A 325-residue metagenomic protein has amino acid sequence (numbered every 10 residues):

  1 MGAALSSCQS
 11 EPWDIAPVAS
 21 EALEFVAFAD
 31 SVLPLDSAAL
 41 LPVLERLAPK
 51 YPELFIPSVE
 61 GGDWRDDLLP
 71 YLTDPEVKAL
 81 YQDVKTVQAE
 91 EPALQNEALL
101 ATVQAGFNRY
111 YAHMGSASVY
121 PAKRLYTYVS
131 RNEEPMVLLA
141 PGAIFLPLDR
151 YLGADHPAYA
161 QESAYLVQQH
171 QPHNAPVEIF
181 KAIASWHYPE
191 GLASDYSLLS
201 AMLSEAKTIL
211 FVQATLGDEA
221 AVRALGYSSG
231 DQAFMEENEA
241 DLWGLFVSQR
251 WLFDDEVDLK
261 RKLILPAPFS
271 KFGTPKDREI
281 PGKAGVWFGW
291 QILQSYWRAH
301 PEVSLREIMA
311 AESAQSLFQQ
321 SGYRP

Functional and structural regions predicted by a protein language model:
A4-S7: C-terminal motif of bacterial Sec signal peptides marking the signal peptidase cleavage site
Q9-A79: N-terminal mature-domain "stem" immediately C-terminal to a signal peptide or N-terminal signal-anchor/transmembrane
S31-L35, R109-H113, A117, A214-D218 (+4 more regions): Structured segments of extracytoplasmic/periplasmic soluble domains in secreted or envelope-associated proteins
L68-Q232, A310: Acidic/His-rich structured neighborhood in mature extracellular/periplasmic domains
T102-A105, R109, A206, L210 (+3 more regions): Extracytoplasmic/secreted proteins, especially bacterial periplasmic and envelope-associated proteins
G226-V247: Small-residue-rich helix-loop
D241-L263: An acidic intrinsically disordered interaction segment
E256-P325: C-terminal soluble interaction/assembly domains
